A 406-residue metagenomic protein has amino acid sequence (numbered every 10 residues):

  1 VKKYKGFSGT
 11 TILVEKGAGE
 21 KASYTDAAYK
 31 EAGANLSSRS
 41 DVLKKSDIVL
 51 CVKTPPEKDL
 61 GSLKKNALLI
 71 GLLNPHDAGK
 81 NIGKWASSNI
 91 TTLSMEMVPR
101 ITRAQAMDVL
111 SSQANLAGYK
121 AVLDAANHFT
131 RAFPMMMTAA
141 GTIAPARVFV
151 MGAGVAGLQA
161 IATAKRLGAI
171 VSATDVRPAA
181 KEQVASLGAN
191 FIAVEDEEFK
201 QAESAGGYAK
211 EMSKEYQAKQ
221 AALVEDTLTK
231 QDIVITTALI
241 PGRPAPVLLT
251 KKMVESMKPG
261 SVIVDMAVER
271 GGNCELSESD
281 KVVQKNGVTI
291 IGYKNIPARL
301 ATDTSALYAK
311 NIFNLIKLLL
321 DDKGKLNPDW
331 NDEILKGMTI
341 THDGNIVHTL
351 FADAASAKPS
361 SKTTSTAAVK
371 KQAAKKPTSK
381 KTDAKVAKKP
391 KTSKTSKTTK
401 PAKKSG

Functional and structural regions predicted by a protein language model:
V1-K84, S88: An N-terminal-biased, well-structured beta-alpha scaffold segment characteristic of Rossmann-like dinucleotide-binding
V1-Y24, P134-T229: Glycine-rich phosphate/diphosphate-binding loop of Rossmann-like nucleotide-binding domains
G33-K44, T54-P55, A202-V234, A238-K251 (+3 more regions): A structured beta-alpha segment of the ubiquitous adenosine-cofactor-binding alpha/beta core
E57-R147: Glycine/serine-rich phosphate-binding loop and adjoining beta1-alpha1 elements at the start of nucleotide-handling
H76-T102, R243-P297: Rossmann-fold NAD(P)-binding glycine/threonine-rich loop
E96, T102-M136, V268, C274-K362: Adenosine-phosphate binding glycine-rich loop
T364, A368-A402: Low-complexity, polybasic segments enriched for Lys interleaved with small residues
